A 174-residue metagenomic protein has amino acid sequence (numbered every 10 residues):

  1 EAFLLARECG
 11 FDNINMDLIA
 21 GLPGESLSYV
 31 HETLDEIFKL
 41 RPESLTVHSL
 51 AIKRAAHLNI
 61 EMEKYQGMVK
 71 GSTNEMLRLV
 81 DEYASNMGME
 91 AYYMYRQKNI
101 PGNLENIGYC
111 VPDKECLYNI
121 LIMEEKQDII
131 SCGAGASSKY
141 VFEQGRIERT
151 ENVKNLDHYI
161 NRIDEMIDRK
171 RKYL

Functional and structural regions predicted by a protein language model:
E1-L174: C-terminal scaffold of the Radical SAM
